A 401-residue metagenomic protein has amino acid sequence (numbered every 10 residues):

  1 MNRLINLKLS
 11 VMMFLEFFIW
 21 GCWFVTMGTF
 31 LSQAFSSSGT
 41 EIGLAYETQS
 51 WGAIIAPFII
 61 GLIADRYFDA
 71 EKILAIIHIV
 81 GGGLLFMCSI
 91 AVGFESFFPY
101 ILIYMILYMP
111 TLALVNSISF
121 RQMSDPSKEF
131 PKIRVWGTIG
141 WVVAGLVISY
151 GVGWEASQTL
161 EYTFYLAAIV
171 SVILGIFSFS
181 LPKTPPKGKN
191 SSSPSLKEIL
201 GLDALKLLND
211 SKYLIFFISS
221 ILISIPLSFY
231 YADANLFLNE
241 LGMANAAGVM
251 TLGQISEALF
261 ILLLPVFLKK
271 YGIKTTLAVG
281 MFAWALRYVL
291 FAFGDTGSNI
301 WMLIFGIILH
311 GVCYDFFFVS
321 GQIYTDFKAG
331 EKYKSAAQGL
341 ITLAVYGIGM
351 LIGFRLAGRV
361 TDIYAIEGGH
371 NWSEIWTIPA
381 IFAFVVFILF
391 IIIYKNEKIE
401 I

Functional and structural regions predicted by a protein language model:
M1-R3, L181-I218: Juxtamembrane intracellular "pre-TM" segments in multi-pass secondary transporters
N2, C88-I90, V170-K183, G347 (+1 more regions): Multi-pass alpha-helical transporter architecture, strongest for 12-TM Major Facilitator/SLC carriers used
N2-A53, K212-T251, F318, F354: Helix-loop boundary and gating motifs at the non-cytosolic
F14, L84, F94-L114, I118 (+2 more regions): Hydrophobic core of transmembrane alpha-helices in multi-pass small-molecule transporters, especially MFS/SLC-type
I55-D69, V152-G153, L259-I273, T361-D362: Helix-to-loop junctions at the C-terminal end of transmembrane segments in multipass secondary transporters
I55-V92: Conserved MFS/SLC helix-loop-helix module at the cytosolic interface between two early adjacent transmembrane helices
K72-F86, T275-L290: Structural signature of the two symmetry-related core transmembrane helices
Y150-V170, G358-A383: A membrane-interface helix-boundary motif in multi-pass transporters
